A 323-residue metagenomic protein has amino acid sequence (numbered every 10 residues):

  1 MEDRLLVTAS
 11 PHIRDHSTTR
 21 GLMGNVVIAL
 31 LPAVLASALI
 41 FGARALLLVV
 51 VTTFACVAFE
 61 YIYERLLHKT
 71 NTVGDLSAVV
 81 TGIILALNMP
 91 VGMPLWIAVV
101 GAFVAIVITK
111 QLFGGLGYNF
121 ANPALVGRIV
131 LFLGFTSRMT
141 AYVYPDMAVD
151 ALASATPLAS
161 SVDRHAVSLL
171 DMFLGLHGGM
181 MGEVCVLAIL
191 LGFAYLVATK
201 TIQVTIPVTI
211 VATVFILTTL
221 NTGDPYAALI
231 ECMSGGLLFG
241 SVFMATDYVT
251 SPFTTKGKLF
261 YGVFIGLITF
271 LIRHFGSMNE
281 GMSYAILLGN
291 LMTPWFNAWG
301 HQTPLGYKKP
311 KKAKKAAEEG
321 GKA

Functional and structural regions predicted by a protein language model:
M1-T53, V57, E319-A323: N-terminal signal-anchor module of multipass membrane proteins
A29-A36, E60, A78-A86, A102-I106 (+4 more regions): Hydrophobic, membrane-inserted alpha-helices
G42-A55, G92-G101, M172, L176-V186 (+1 more regions): Structural signature of hydrophobic alpha-helical transmembrane segments
A58-T70, I106-G117, I189-K200, V242-S251: C-terminal ends of transmembrane helices
S77-A78, I83-V149: Membrane-interface helix-loop-helix junctions at boundaries between adjacent transmembrane segments
G117-L190: Long hydrophobic alpha-helical segments that form multi-pass transmembrane helix bundles in integral membrane proteins
F120, A124, L229-L237, K258-F260 (+1 more regions): Loop-to-transmembrane alpha-helix initiation sites
G276-K309: Membrane-helix cytosolic exit motif
